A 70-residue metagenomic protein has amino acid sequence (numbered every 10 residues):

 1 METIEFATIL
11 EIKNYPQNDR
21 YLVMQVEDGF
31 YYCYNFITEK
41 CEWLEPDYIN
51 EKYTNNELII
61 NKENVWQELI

Functional and structural regions predicted by a protein language model:
M1-T3, N64-I70: Short intrinsically disordered terminal tails
E2-N14: Short coil-to-beta transition motif at edge beta-strands of beta-rich domains
K13-I59: Acidic, low-complexity, intrinsically disordered interaction modules
